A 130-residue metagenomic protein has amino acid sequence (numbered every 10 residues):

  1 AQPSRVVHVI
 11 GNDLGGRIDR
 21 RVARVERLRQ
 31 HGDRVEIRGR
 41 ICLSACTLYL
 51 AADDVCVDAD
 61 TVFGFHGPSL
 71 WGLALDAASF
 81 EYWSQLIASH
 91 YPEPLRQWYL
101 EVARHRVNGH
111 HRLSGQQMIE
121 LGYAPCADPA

Functional and structural regions predicted by a protein language model:
A1-Q2, G115: Charged/polar interaction segments and conserved charged motifs
Q2-W71: Cleft-lining beta-strand/loop regions that shape enzyme active-site pockets
V7-V9, D19, A23-R34, L73-A130: Charged, glycine-interspersed solvent-exposed loop segments at helix/strand-loop junctions that cap or gate access
